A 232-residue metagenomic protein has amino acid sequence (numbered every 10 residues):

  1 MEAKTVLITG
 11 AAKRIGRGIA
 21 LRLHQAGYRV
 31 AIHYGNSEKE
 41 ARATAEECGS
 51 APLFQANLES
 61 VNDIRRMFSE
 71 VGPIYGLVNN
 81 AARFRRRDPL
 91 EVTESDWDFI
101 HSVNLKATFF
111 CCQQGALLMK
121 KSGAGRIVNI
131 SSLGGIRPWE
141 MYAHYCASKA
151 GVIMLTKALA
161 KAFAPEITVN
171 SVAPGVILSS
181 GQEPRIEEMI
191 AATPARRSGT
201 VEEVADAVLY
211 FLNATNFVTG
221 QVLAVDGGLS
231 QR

Functional and structural regions predicted by a protein language model:
A12-R14: Conserved glycine-rich cofactor-binding loop
D88-P89, T93-H101, I127, M189: Substrate-binding pocket helix/loop in short-chain dehydrogenase/reductase
C112, S148, T156: Active-site helix of classical SDR
L117, A160-P165: Alpha-helical segment proximal to the catalytic Tyr-Lys
S132: Residue(s) in the substrate-gating loop at a strand-loop-helix junction that position the organic substrate next
A164-T168, T219-G220: Short, small/polar-rich loop/turn modules that mediate ligand/substrate recognition or access, typified
V201-V225, S230: C-terminal substrate-recognition "lid" of short-chain dehydrogenase/reductases
